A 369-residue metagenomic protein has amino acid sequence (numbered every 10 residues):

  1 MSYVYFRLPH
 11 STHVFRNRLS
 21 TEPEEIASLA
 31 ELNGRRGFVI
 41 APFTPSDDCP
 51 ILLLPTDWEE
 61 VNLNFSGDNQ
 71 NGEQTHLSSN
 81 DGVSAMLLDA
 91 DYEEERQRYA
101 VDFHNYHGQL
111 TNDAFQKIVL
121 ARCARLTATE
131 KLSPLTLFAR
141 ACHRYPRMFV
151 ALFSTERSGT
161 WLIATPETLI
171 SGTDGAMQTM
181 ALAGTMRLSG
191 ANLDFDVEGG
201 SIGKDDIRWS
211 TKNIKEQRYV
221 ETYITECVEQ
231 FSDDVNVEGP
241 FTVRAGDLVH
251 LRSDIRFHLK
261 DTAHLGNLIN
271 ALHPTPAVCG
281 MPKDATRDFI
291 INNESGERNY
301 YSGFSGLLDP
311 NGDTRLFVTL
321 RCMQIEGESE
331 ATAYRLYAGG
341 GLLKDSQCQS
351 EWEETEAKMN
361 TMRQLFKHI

Functional and structural regions predicted by a protein language model:
M1-Y99, S133-L137, A151-G175, A181 (+2 more regions): Cofactor- and metal-binding active-site motifs of prokaryotic enzymes that mediate redox/radical or nucleophilic
S2-S11, T127-K215, Y219, G312-G339: An anion-binding catalytic pocket shared by soluble metabolic enzymes
I40, I118, V150-S154, R298-G306: A short glycine-rich, hydrophobically flanked beta-strand micro-motif that places a catalytic Asp/Glu for divalent metal
E59-Q97, D102-H104, L126-T127, M180 (+2 more regions): Contiguous alpha-helical scaffold segments within structured protein domains that host functional hotspots
H107-C123: Charged, compositionally biased non-catalytic regions
D113, I170, T222: Conserved hydrophobic/aromatic pocket- or pore-lining residues that grip, position, or stack substrates in active sites
V119-A124, S154, P240-T242: Short, surface-exposed recognition loops or helix-turn segments adjacent to catalytic cores
I255-I369: Conserved hydrophobic core element of enzyme catalytic domains
